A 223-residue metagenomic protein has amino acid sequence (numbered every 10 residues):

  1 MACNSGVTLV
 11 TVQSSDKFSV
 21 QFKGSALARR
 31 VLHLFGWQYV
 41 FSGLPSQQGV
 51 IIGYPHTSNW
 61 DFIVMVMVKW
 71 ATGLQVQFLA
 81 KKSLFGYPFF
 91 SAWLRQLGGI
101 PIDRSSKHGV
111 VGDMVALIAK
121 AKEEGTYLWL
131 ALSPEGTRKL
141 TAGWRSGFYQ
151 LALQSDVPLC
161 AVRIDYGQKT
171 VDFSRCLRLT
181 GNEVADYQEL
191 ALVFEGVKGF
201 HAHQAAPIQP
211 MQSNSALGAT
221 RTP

Functional and structural regions predicted by a protein language model:
V12-K17, F22, L34-G196, P210-S213: Soluble catalytic domains of membrane acyltransferases
G196-P223: Charged phosphate-binding loop/patch that engages nucleotide di/tri-phosphates or the phosphate backbone of nucleic
